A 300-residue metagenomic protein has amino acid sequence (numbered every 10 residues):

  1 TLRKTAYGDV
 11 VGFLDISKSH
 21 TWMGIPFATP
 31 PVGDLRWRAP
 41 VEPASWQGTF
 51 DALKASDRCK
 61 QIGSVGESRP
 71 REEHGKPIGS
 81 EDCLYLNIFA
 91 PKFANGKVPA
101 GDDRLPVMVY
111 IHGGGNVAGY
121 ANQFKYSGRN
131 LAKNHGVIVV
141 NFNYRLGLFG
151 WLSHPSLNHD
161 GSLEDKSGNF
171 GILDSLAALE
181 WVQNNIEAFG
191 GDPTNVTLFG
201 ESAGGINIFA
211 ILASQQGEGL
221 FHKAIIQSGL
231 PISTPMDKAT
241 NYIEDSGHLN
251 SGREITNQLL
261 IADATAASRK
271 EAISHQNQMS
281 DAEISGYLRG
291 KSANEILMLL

Functional and structural regions predicted by a protein language model:
T1-A94, A100-D103: Catalytic-loop region of hydrolases
I16, Q278-M279: Short hydrophobic/aromatic segments of transmembrane alpha-helices and their interfaces
T21, P31, E164-K166, G205 (+2 more regions): A generic, residue-level signal for flexible/boundary positions that often mark functional hotspots
A28, Q258-A262, K291-N294: Phosphate/oxyanion-binding loops and surfaces in catalytic or ligand/nucleic-acid-binding neighborhoods
P30-R36, V117, I296-M298: Short, solvent-exposed loop/turn elements at domain surfaces
G33, S214, S268-E271, I284 (+1 more regions): Intrinsic-disorder/low-complexity, polar/charged segments
E73-Q278: Serine-hydrolase-like catalytic core of hydrolytic proteins
E283-L300: Polar, glycine-rich mid-to-C-terminal structural blocks that act as macromolecule-binding/assembly scaffolds
